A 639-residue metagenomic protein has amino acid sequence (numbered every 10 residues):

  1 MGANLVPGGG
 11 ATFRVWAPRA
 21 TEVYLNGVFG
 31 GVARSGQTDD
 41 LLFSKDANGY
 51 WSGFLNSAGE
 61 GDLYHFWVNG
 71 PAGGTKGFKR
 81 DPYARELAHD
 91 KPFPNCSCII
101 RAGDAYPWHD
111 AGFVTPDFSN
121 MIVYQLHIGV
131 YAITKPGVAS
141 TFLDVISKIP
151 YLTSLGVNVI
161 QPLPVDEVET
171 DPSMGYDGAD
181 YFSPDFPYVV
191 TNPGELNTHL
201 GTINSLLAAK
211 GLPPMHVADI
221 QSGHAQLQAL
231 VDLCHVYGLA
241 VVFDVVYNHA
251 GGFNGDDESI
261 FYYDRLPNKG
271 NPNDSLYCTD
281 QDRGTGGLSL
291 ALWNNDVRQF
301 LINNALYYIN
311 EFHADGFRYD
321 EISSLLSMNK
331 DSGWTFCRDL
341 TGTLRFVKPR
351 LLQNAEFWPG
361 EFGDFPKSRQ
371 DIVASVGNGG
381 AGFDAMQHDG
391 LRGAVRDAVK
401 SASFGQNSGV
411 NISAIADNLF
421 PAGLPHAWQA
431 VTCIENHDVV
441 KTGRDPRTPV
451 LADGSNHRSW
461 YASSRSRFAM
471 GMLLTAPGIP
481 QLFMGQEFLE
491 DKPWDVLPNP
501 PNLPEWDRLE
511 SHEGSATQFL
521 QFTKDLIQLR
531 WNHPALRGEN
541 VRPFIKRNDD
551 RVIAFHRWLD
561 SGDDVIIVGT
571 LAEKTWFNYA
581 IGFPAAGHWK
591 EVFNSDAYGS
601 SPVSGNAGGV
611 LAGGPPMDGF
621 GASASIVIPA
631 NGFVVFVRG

Functional and structural regions predicted by a protein language model:
M1-N120, S147-T153, A462-S463, L474-L482 (+1 more regions): Carbohydrate-interacting/catalytic domains
V15, G27, L55, V68 (+5 more regions): Glycine-rich, histidine-containing beta strand-loop boundary motifs that form or position
A17-R19, F29, A47, S57 (+10 more regions): Short, flexible loop/turn elements at secondary-structure junctions
G73, S324, G360-F362: Structural signature of outer-membrane beta-barrel domains
A84-A88, A105, A111-F118, H127-A314 (+4 more regions): Substrate-binding/active-site clefts of carbohydrate-active enzymes
H89-P94, H313, N329-N499, W531-N594 (+2 more regions): Conserved alpha/beta catalytic core and glycan-binding cleft of carbohydrate-active enzymes
K148, Q226-L230, V297, L301-Y308 (+6 more regions): Alpha-helical packing segments of well-folded alpha/beta enzyme cores
F186-Y188, A218, L292-N294, S327-D331 (+3 more regions): Short, contiguous acidic/charged loop-to-helix segments that flank catalytic cores in large enzymes
